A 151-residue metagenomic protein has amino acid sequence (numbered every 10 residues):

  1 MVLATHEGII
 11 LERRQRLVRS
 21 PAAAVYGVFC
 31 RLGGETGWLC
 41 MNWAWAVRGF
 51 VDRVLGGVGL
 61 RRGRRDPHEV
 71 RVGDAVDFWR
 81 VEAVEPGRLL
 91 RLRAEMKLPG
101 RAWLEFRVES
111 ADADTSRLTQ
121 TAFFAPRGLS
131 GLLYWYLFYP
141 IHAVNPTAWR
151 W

Functional and structural regions predicted by a protein language model:
M1-L60: Hydrophobic ligand-binding cavity/cleft-lining segments
R19-A23, A83-G87, V108-R117: A short, structured loop/turn motif at beta-sheet edges
A24-F29, V81, L118-Q120, W149: Hydrophobic pocket/interface hotspot
G57-A75: Secreted/surface-exposed cysteine- and glycine-rich disulfide frameworks
P67-H68, L90-K97: Short beta-strand segments that buttress and anchor functional surface loops
V72-F78, P99-R101: Short coil-to-beta-strand transition motifs
W79-R80, F106: Small-residue-enriched segments and motifs
A94-I141: Beta-strand/loop substructures that line and gate deep hydrophobic ligand-binding cavities in soluble
